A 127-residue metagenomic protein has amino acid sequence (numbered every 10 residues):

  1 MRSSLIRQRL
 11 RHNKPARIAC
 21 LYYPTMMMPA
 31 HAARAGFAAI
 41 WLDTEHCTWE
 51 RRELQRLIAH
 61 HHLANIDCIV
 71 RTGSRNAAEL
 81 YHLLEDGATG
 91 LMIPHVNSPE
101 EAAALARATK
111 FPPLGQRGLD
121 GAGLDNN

Functional and structural regions predicted by a protein language model:
M1-Y22: N-terminal amphipathic alpha-helix/helix-capping segment at the start of soluble metabolic enzymes
R17-C20, I40-L42, C68-T72, L91-I93: Hydrophobic faces of well-ordered beta-strands that scaffold small-molecule active sites in alpha/beta enzyme cores
L21-R34, S74-H82: Short, acidic/polar
M28-R56: Glycine-rich, proline-tolerant flexible connector loops at the mouths of alpha/beta enzymes
A35-A39, E85-G90, T109-F111: Glycine-enriched alpha-helix->loop->beta-strand junction motifs that scaffold or abut catalytic
T44-C47, G73-S74, V96-N97: Short, ordered loop/turn segments at secondary-structure junctions
R51-E85, R107-L114: Alpha-helix-loop-beta-strand connector modules within alpha/beta enzyme cores
A78, G90-N127: Conserved anion-binding
